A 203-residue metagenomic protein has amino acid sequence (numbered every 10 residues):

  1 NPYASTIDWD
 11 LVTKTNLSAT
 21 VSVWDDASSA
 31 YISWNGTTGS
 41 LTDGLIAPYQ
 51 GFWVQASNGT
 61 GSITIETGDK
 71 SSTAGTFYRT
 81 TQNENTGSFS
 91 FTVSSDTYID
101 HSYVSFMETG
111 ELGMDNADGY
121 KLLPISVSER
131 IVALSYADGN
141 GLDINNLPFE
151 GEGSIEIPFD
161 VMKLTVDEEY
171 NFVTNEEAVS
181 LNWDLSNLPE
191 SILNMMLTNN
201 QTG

Functional and structural regions predicted by a protein language model:
N1-G203: Compositionally biased Ser/Thr/Gly- and acidic/asparagine-rich, proline-interspersed low-complexity stretches
